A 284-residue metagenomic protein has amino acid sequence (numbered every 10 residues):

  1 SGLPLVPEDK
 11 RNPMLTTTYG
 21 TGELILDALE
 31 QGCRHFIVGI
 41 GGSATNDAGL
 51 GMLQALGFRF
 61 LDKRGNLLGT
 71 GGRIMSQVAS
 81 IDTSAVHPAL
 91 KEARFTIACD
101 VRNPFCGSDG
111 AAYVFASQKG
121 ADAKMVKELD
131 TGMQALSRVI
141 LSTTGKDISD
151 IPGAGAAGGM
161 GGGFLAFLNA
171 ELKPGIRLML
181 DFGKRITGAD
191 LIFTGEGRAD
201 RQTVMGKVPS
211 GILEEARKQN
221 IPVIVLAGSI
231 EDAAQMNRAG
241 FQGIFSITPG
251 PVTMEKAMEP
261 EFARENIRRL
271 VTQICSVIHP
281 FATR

Functional and structural regions predicted by a protein language model:
S1-I40, A44-R284: N-terminal loops that bind phosphate or other acidic moieties and the adjacent beta-alpha structural core
